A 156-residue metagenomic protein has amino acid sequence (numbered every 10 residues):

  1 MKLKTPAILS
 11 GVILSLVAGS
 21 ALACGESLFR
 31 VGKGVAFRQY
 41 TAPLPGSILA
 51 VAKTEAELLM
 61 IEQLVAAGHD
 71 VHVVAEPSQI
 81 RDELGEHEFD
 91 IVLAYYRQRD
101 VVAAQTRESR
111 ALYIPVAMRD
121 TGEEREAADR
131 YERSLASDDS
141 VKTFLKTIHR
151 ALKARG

Functional and structural regions predicted by a protein language model:
M1-L9: Bacterial N-terminal signal peptides that target proteins for export
A18-S20: N-terminal signal peptide c-region/cleavage motif recognized by signal peptidases
L22-V31: Cleaved targeting-peptide boundary
P43-P77: Short, charged N-terminal beta->alpha structural module
A50-E55, A75, L93-Q98, V116-D120 (+1 more regions): Structural motif
V65-H87, A94-A103: A short, well-structured beta->alpha microelement
D100-E123: A short, gly/pro- and small-residue-rich
V116-L152: Output/docking surface of receiver
